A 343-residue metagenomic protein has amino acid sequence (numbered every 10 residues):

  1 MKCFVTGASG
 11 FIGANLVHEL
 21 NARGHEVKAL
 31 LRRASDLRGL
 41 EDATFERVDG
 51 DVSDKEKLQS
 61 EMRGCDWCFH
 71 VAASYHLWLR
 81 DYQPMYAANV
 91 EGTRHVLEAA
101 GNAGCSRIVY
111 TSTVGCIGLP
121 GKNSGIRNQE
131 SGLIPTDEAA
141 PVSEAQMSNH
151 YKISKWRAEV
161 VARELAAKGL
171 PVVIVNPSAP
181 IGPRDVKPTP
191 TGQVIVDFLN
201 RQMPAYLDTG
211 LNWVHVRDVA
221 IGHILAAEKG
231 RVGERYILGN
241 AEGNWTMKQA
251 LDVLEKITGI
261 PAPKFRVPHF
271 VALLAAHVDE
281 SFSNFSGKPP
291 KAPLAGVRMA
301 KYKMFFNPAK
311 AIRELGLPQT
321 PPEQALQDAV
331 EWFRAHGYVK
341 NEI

Functional and structural regions predicted by a protein language model:
C3-R23: N-terminal Rossmann NAD(P)H-binding glycine-rich loop of SDR-like oxidoreductase domains
S35-E41, F45-E91, A99, L119: NAD(P)H-binding glycine-rich loop region in Rossmannoid oxidoreductase-like domains and their noncatalytic homologs
E91-N149: Conserved Rossmann-fold NAD(P)-dependent oxidoreductase catalytic core, especially the SDR/UDP-sugar
H95, R157, P190, L207-E228 (+1 more regions): Substrate-positioning beta->alpha
Q146-V173: Active-site Tyr-X1-5-Lys
K168-I174, S178-N212: NAD(P)-dependent short-chain dehydrogenase/reductase
G222-K291, P308, R313, Q324-I343: Mid/C-terminal beta-alpha module of Rossmann-like enzyme folds, strongest in SDR-family dehydrogenases/epimerases
